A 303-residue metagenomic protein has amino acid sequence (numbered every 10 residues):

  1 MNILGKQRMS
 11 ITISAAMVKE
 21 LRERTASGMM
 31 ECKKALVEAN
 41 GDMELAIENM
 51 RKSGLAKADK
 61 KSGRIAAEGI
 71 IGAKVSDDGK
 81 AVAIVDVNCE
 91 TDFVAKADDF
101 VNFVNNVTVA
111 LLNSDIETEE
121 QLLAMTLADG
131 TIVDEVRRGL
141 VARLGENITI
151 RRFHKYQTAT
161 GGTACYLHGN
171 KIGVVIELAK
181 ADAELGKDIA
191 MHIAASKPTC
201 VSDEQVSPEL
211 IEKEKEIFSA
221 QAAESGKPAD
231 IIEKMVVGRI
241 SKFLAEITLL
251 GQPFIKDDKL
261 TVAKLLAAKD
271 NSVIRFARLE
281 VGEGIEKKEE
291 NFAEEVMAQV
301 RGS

Functional and structural regions predicted by a protein language model:
I3-L4, S10-S303: N-terminal assembly/interaction segments in proteins that build large macromolecular machines
